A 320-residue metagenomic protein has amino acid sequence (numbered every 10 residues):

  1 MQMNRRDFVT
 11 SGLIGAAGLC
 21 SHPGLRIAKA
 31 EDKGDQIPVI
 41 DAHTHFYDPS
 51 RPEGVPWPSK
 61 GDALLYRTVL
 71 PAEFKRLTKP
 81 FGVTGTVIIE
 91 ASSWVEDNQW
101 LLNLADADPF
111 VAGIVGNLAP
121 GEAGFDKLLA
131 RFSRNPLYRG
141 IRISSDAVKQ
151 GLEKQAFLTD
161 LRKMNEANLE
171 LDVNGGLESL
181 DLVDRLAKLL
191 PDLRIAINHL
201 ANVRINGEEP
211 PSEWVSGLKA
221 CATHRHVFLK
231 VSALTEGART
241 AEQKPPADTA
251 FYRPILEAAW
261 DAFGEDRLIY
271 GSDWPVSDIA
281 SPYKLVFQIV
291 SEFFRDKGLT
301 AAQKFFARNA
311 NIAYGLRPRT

Functional and structural regions predicted by a protein language model:
Q2-P23, I27-A42, R67-G85, E257-A258 (+2 more regions): Mid-to-C-terminal alpha-helical segments outside catalytic/metal-binding sites
E31-A167, V173, A250, I289-V290: Mid-domain alpha/beta scaffold segments of enzyme catalytic cores
D41, K230, D273: Acidic active-site catalytic centers that drive phospho-/nucleotidyl reactions and related ester hydrolyses
T44, A91, L200, D273-W274: Active-site metal-binding loops of divalent metal-dependent hydrolases
S50-V55, K127-L128, E208-P210, A241-Q243 (+2 more regions): Short aromatic-enriched loop/helix-cap "lid" or pocket-rim segments at secondary-structure transitions that line
S93-W94, G121-E122, A147-G151, V203-N206 (+2 more regions): Short, small-residue-enriched loops and turns at beta-alpha junctions that line or gate enzyme active sites
A107-F110, P136, L189-R194, H224-R225 (+2 more regions): Short helix-capping segments at alpha-helix termini
E153-I269: Catalytic pocket-lining loop regions of alpha/beta-barrel enzymes, especially the amidohydrolase/enolase/GH5 lineages
